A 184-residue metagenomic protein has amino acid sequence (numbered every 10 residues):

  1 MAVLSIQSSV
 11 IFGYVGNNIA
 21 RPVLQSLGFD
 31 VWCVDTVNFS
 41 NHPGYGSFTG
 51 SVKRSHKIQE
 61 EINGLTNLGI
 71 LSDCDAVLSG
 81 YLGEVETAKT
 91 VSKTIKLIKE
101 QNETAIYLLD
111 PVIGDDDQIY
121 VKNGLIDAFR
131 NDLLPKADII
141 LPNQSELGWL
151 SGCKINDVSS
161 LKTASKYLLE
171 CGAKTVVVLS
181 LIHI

Functional and structural regions predicted by a protein language model:
M1-L109, I113-D116: Conserved N-terminal subdomain of the carbohydrate kinase-like
I6, H183-I184: Generic early N-terminus positional signal peaking at residue ~5-7
Y120-I182: Conserved phosphate/ATP/ADP-binding segment of small-molecule kinases
